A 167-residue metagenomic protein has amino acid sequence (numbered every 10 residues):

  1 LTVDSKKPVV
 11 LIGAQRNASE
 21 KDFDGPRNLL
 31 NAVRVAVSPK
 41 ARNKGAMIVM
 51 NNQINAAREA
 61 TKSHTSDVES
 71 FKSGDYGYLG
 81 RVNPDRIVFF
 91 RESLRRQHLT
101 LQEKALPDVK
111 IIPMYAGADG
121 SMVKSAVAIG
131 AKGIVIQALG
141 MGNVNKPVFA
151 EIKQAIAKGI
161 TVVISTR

Functional and structural regions predicted by a protein language model:
L1-K7, V144-K153: Short Gly/Thr/Asp-enriched flexible loops that form oxyanion-binding sites at enzyme active sites
S5-P8, A157-T161: A short helix->loop->beta-strand "cap" motif at the edges of active sites that frequently abuts
V10-G13, M47-N51, P113, Q137 (+1 more regions): Short beta-strand segments
L11-N83: Internal gly/pro-rich beta-alpha loop/helix module that stabilizes soluble enzyme cofactors or their anionic handles
A18-S19, M141-N143: Short, small-residue-enriched loops and turns at beta-alpha junctions that line or gate enzyme active sites
A36-P39, A126, A155: Hydrophobic helix-cap positions at the C-terminus of alpha-helices in RecA-like/P-loop ATPase nucleotide-binding cores
A56-M141: Accessory alpha-helical/coil subdomains and C-terminal extensions that flank or cap enzyme catalytic cores
